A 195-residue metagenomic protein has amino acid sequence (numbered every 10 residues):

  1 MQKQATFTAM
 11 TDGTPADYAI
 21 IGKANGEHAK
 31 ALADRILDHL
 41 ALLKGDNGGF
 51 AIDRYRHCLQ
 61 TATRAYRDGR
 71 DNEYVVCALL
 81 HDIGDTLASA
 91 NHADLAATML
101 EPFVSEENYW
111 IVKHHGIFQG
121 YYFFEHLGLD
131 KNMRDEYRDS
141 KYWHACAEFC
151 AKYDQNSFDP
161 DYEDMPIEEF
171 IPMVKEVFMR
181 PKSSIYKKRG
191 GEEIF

Functional and structural regions predicted by a protein language model:
M1-L79, I83-F195: Metal-dependent phosphohydrolase cores
